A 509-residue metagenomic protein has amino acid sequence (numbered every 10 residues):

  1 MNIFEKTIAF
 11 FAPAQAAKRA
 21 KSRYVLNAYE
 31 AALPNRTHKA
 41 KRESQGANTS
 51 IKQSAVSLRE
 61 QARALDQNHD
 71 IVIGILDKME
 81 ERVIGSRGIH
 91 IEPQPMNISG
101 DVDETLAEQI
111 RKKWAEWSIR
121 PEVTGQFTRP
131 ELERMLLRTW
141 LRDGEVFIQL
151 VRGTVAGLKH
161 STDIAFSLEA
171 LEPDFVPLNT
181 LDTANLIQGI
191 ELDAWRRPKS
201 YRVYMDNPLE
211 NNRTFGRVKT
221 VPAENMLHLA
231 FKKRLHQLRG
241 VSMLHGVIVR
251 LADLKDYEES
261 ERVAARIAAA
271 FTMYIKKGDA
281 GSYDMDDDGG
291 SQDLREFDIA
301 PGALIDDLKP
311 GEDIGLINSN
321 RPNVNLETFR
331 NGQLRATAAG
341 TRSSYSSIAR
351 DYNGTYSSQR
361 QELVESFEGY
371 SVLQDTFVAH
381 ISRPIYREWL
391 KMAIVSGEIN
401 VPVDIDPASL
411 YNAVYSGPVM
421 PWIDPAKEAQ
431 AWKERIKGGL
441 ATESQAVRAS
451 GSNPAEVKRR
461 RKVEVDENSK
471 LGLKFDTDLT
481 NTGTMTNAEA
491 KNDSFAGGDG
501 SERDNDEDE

Functional and structural regions predicted by a protein language model:
M1-N97, N505-E509: N-terminal-proximal low-complexity accessory segments that begin disordered and transition into the first
N2-R19, Q361, T376-E509: C-terminal anchoring/interaction modules
T7, Q15-G46, N212-F215, D279 (+2 more regions): Intrinsically disordered, low-complexity linkers and terminal tails enriched in Pro/Gly and often acidic or mixed-charge
E60-A62, D66-Q94, L132-W140, L244-E261 (+2 more regions): Short, Φ-rich (hydrophobic/aromatic) sequence segments
I73-K232, R435: Structured, mid-chain assembly/scaffold modules that mediate subunit interfaces within large macromolecular complexes
Q126-V151, P322-I423: C-terminal amphipathic alpha-helical
F127-P130, V151-R152, A264-A270, I348-Y352 (+3 more regions): Short coil/turn segments at secondary-structure boundaries
L227-E362, V403-I405: Extended, charged amphipathic alpha-helical segments
